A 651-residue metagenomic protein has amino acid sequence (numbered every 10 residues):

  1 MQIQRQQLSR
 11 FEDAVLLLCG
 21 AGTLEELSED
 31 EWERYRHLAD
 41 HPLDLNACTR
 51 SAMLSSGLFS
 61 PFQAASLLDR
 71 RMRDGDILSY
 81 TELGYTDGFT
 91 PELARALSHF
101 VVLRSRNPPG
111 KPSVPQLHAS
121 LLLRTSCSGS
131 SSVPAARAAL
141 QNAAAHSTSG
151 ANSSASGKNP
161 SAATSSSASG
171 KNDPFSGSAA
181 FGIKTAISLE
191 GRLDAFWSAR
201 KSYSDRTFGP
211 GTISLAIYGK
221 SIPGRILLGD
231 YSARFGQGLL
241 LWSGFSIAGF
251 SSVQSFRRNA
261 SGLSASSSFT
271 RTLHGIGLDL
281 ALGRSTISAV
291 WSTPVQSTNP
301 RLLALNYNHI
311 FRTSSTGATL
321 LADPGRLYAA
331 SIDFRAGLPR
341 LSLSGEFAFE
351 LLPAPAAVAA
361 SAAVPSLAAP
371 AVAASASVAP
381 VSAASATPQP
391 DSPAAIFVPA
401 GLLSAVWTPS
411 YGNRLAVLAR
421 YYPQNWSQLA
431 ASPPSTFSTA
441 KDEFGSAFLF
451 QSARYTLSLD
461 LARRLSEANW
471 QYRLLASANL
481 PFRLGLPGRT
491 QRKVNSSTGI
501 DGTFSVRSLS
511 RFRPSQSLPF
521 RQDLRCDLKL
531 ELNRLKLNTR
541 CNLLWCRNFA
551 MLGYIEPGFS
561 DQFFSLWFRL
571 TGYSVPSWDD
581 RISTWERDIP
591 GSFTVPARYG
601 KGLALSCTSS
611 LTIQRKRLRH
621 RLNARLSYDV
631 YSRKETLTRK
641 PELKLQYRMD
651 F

Functional and structural regions predicted by a protein language model:
M1-S153, G157, S161-A216, S221 (+2 more regions): Compositionally biased linear targeting/interaction segments
A39-N46, R124-A143, G170-K201, I226-A260 (+2 more regions): Short secondary-structure boundary segments
S113-Q116, G277-S315: Compact, aliphatic and Gly/Pro-tolerant "microcore" segments centered on a short helix or tight beta-hairpin and their
H118-L122, R225, T286, S315 (+2 more regions): A residue-level signal for beta-strand positions that form part of recognition/binding surfaces within mature
R137, N142-N152, G157-K158, A163-T164 (+11 more regions): Exposed, low-structure sequence patches enriched in small/polar residues
A199-T212, S264-S267, E350, S392-A394 (+1 more regions): Outer-membrane beta-barrel proteins
S204-P294, R414-W426, D561, S565-W578: Outer membrane beta-barrel
A248-R257, N299-T316, I589-G591: Surface-exposed loop/turn segments flanking beta-strands in extracellular/periplasmic regions
